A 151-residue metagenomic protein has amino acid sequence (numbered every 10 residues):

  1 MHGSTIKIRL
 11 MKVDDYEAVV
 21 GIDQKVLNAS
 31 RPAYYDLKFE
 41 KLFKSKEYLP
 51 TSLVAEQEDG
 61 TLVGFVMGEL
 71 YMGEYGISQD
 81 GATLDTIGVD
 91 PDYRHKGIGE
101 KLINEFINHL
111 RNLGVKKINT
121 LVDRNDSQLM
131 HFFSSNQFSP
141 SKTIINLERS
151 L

Functional and structural regions predicted by a protein language model:
L10-D14, G21, K25-Q79, D85 (+1 more regions): Acetyl-CoA-dependent GNAT
M11, I87-V89, V122: Hydrophobic adenine-recognition pocket in adenosine-nucleotide-binding enzymes
P50, K142-N146: Short hydrophobic/aromatic beta-strand or adjacent loop that forms the aromatic wall/cage of a ligand/substrate-binding
Y71-G73, D92, N125: Short coil/turn motifs at secondary-structure junctions
V89, H95-N108, S135: Conserved acetyl-CoA-binding loop-helix of GNAT-fold acetyltransferases
E100, N112, R124-K142: Conserved active-site alpha-helix within GNAT-family acetyltransferase domains
L110-V122: Conserved GNAT acetyl-CoA-binding A-motif
